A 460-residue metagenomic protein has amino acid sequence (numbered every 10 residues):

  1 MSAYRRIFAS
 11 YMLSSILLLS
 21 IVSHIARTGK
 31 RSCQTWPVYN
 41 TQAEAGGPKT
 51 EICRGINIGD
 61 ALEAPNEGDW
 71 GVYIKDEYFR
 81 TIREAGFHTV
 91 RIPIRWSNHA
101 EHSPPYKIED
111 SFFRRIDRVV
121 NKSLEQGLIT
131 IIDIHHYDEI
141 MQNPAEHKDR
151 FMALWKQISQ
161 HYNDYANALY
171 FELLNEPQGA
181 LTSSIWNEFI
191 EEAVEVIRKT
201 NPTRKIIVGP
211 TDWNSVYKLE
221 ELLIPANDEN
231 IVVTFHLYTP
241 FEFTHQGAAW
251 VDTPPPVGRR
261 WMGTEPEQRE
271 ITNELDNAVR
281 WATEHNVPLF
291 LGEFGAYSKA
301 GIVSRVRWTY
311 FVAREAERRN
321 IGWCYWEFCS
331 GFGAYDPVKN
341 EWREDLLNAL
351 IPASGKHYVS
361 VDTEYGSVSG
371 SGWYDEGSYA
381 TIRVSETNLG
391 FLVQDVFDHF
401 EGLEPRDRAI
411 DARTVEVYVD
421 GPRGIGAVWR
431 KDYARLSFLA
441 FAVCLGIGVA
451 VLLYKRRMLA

Functional and structural regions predicted by a protein language model:
W36-Y39, G47-K205, P210-E220, N230 (+1 more regions): Active-site mouth of glycoside hydrolases
M152-P266, T272-Y297, R318-C324: Active-site region of glycoside hydrolase catalytic domains
G301-Y358, A442-C444: Aromatic-rich peripheral "rim/lid" segments of glycoside hydrolase catalytic domains that contact and position glycan
K356-S360, E386, D411-D432: Conserved "repeat-terminator" motif of extracellular CCP/Sushi domains
S360-S371, R406: Short, solvent-exposed loop/edge segments of extracellular or virion-exposed proteins
I382-D411: Surface-exposed interfaces of beta-sheet-rich extracellular modules
W429-F441: Juxtamembrane/start-of-transmembrane alpha-helix segments at the extracytoplasmic/lumenal side of membrane anchors
G448-A460: C-terminal membrane-anchoring or membrane-association module
